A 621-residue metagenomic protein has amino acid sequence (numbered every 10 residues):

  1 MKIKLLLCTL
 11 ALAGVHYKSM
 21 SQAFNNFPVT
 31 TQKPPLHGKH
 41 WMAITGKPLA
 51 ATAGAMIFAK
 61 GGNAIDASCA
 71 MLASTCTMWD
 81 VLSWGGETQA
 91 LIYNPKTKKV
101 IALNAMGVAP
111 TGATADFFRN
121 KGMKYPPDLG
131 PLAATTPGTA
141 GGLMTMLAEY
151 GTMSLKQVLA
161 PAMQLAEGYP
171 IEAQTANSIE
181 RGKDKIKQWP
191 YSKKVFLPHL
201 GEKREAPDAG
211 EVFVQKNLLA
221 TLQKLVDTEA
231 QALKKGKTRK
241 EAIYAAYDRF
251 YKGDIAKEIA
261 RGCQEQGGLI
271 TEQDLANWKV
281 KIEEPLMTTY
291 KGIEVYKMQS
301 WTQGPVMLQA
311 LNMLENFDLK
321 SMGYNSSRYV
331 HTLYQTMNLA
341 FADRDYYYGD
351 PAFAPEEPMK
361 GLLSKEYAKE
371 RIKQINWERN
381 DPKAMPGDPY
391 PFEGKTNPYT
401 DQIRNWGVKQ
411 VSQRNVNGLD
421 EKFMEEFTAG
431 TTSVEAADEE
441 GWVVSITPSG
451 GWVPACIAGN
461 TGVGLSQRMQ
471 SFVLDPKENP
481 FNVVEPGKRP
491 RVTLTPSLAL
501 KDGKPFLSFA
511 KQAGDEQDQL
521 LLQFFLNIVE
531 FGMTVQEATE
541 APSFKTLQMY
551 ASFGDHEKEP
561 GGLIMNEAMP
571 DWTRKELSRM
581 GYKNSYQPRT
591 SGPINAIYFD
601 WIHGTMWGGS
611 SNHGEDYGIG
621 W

Functional and structural regions predicted by a protein language model:
M1-Q22: Bacterial Sec-dependent N-terminal signal peptides
Q22-T52, M56, K60-A245, F250-T302 (+1 more regions): Noncatalytic scaffold domains of N-terminal-nucleophile
I65-M71, K156-E167, F250-G253, E258-A260 (+3 more regions): Short, well-structured alpha-helical segments that form the helix of a local strand-helix-strand
T77-A102, R119, R261, Q266-T271 (+7 more regions): Active-site rim segments in enzyme catalytic domains, especially the processed small/beta chain of N-terminal
L269-Y290, I372, W377-E425, L465-L494 (+1 more regions): Active-site Gly/Thr loop motif
G304-K320, A499-L507, G514-T539: M16/insulysin-pitrilysin zinc metalloprotease superfamily fold
L319-S449, N460, P588: Internal maturation/activation junctions in enzymes
F341, E440, G487-R489, L521-L522 (+1 more regions): Extended C-terminal subregions enriched in glycine
